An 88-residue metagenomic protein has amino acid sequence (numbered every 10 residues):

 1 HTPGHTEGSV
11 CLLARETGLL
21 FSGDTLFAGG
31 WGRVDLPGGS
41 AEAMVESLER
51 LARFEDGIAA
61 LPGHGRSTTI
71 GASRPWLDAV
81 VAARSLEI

Functional and structural regions predicted by a protein language model:
H1, T6-I88: Metallo-beta-lactamase
